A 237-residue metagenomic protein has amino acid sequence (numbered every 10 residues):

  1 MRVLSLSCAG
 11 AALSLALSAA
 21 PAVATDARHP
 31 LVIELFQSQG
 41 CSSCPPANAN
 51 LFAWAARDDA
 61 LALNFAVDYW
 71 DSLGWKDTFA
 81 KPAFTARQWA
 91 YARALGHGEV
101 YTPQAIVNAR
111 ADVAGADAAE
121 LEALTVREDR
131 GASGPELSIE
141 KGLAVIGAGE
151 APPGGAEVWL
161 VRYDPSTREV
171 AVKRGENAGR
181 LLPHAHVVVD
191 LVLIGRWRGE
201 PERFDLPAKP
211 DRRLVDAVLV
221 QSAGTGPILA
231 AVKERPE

Functional and structural regions predicted by a protein language model:
M1-R2: N-terminal secretory signal peptides that target proteins for export/translocation
S5-S18: Bacterial N-terminal signal peptides
A20-A24: Sec/Tat signal peptide C-region and signal peptidase I cleavage site
T25-F65: Local sequence-structure signature of Cys/Sec-based thiol-disulfide redox active-site neighborhoods
S38-S42, V67-S72, A111-A114: Solvent-exposed loop/turn segments at secondary-structure junctions within structured extracellular/periplasmic domains
D59-T85, E99: Thiol-based oxidoreductase modules, predominantly thioredoxin-like and allied folds used for disulfide exchange
T78-T102, R110-E237: Short, conserved sequence motifs used for protein processing/export or organelle targeting and for catalysis
A105: Ligand-binding face of N-terminal immunoglobulin V-set domains in extracellular IgSF glycoproteins
